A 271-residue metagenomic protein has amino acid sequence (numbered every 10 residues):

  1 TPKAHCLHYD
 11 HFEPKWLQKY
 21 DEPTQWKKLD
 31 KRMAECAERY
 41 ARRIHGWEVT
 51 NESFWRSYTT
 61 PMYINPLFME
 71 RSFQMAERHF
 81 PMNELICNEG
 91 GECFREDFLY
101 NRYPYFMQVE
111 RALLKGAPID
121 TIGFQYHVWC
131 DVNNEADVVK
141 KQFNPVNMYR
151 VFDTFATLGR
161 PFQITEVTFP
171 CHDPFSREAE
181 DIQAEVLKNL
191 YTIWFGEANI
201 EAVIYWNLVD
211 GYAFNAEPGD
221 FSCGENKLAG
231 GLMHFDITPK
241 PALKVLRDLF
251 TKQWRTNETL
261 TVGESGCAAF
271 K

Functional and structural regions predicted by a protein language model:
T1-C93: Substrate-binding cleft and catalytic face of glycoside hydrolase catalytic domains, especially the flexible beta-alpha
H5-C6, G123, E166, Y205-W206: Short loop/turn and capping residues at structural boundaries
H11-P14, F54-R56, F94-R95, W129-D131 (+2 more regions): Generic structural signal for helix capping and beta-alpha/helix-loop junctions
P14, P104, P239-K240: Secondary-structure junction/capping motif
W26-A37, L99-A112, I182-I193: Short, acidic/polar
M33, Y40-N51, W55, H79-G91 (+2 more regions): Aromatic- and acid-rich polysaccharide-binding/catalytic face of secreted or lumenal carbohydrate-active enzymes
R39, E48, S53-F54, Y58-P66 (+3 more regions): Aromatic-rich peripheral "rim/lid" segments of glycoside hydrolase catalytic domains that contact and position glycan
I64-F68, D97-P104: Short, contiguous, pocket-lining structural segments that sit at or immediately flank catalytic/ligand-binding sites
